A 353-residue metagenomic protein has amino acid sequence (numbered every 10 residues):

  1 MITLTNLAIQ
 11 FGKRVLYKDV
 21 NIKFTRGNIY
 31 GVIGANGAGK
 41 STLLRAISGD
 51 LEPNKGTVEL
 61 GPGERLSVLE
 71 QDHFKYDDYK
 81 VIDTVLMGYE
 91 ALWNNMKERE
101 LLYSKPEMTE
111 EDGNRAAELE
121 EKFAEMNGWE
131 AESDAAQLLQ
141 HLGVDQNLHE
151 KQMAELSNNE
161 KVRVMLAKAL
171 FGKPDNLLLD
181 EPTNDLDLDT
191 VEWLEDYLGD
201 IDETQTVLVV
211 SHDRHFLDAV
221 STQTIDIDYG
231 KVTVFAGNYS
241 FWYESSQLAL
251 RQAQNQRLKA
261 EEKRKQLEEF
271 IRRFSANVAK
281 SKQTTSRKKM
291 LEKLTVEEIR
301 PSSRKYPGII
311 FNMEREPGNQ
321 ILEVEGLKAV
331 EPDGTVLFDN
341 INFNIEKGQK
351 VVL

Functional and structural regions predicted by a protein language model:
M1-R257, I310-L353: ABC ATP-binding cassette signature C-motif
I201, S245-E298: Intracellular alpha-helical coupling/juxtamembrane segments of multi-pass membrane proteins
R304: Function-determining sites in protein domains
P307: Conserved catalytic-core segments of large NTP-driven translation/proteostasis enzymes
